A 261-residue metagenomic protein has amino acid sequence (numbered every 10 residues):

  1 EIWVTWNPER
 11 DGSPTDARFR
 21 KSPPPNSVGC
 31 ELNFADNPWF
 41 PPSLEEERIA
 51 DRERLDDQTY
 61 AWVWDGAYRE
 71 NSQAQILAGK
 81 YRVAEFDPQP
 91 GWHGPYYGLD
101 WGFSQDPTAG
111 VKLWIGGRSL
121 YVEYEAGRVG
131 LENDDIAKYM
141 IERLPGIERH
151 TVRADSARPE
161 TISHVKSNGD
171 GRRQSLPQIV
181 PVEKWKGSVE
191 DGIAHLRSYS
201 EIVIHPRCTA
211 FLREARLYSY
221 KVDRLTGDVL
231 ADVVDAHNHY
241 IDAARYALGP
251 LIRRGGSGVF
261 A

Functional and structural regions predicted by a protein language model:
E1-D56: ASCE P-loop NTPase helicase motor core
W3, Y96, T151: Hydrophobic "anchor" residues on beta-strands that sit immediately upstream of conserved functional sites
T5, L32, W64, G110 (+3 more regions): A residue-level signal for conserved active-site and pocket-lining positions in enzyme catalytic cores
W6, L99, A154: Active-site flanking residues adjacent to catalytic metal/cofactor-binding acidic residues
P38-L99: ATPase catalytic-site recognition across NTP-hydrolyzing enzymes
P90-W114: Gly/Thr-rich phosphate-binding beta-strand-loop-beta motif of the actin/hexokinase/Hsp70
A109-V233, I252-A261: Mg2+-dependent endonuclease catalytic cores in nucleic-acid-processing enzymes, primarily RNase H-like
H239-L251: Stable alpha-helical structural segments in soluble proteins, enriched in small hydrophobic residues
